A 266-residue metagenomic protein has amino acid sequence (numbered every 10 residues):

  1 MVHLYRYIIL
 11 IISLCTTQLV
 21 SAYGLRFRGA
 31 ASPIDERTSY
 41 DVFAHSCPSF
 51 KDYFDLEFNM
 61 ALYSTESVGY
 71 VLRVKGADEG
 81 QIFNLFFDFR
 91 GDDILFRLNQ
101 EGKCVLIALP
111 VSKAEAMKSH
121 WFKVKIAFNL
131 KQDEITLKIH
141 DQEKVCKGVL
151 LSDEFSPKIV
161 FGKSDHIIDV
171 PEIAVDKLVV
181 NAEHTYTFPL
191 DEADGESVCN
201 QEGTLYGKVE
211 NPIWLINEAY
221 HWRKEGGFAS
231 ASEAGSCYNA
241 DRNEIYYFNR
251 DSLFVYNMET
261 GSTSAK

Functional and structural regions predicted by a protein language model:
S21-F50, G80, K177-G226, D241 (+1 more regions): Extracytoplasmic low-complexity segments
D41-R73, I82-F86: A carbohydrate-recognition surface predominantly in extracellular/luminal proteins
A44-L56, S112-H120, I168-A174: Extracellular/lumenal carbohydrate-interaction signature centered on repeated Trp-anchored short motifs
R73-N99: Glycan-recognition/cleft segments
N99-K123: Short, aromatic/His-centered strand-loop micro-motif at the edge of beta-sheets
H120-N129, L137: Short tryptophan-centered beta-strand motifs in secreted/extracellular beta-sheet-rich domains of glycan-recognition
C146-A174: Flexible glycan-contacting loops in extracellular carbohydrate-active proteins
S230-C237: Repeated scaffold domains used in trafficking and secretory/extracellular systems, primarily beta-propellers
